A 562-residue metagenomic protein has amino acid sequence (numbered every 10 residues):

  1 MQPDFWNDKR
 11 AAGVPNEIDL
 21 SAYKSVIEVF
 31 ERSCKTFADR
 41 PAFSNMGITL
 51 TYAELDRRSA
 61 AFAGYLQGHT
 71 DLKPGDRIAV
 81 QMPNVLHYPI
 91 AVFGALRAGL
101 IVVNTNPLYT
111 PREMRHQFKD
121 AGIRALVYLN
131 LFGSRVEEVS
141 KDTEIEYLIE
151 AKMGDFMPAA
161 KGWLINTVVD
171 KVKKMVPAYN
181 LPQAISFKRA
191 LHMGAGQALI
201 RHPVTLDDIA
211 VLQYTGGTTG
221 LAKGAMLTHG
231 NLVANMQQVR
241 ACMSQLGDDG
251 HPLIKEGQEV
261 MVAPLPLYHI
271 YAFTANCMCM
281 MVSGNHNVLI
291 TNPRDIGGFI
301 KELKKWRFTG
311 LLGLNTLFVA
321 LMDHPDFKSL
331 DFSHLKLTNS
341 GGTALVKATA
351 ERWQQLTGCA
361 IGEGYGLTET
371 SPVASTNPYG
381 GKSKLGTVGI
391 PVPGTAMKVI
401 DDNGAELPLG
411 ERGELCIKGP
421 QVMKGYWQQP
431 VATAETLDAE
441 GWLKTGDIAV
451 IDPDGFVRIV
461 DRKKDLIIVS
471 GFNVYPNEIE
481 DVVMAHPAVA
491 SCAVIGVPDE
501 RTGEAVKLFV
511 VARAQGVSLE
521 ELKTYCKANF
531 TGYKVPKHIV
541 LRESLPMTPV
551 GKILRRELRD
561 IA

Functional and structural regions predicted by a protein language model:
A22, N45-Y52, A63-R112, N130 (+2 more regions): Conserved AMP-binding/adenylate-forming
T51-A53, R201, A210-Q237: Conserved AMP-binding A3 loop
R97-H192, A514-Q515: Structural core segment of the AMP-binding/adenylate-forming
H116, Y128-N130, G419, K424-G425 (+5 more regions): AMP-binding/adenylate-forming catalytic core of the ANL superfamily
A178-Y214, L221, L246-V260: Conserved pre-ATP/AMP-binding loop-to-beta segment of ANL
V233-V260, Y268-T309, H324: Conserved AMP-binding/adenylation subdomain of ANL enzymes
N285, K305-L312, M322-S383, A396: Gly/Ser/Thr-rich phosphate-binding loop
I390-G394, A405-T436, V474: Conserved ATP/PPi-binding loop(s) of AMP-dependent carboxylate-activating enzymes
